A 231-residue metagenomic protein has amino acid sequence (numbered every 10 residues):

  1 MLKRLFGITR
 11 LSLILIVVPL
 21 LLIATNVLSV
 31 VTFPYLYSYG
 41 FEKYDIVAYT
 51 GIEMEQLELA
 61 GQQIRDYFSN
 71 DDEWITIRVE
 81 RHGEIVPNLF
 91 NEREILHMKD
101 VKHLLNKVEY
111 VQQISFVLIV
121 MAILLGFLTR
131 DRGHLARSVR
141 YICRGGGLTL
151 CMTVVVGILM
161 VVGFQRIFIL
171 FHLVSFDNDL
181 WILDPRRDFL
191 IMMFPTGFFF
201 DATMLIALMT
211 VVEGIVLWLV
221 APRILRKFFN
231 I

Functional and structural regions predicted by a protein language model:
M1-L36: Hydrophobic secretory-pathway targeting helix
L2-L13, F116-R166, V216-I231: Juxtamembrane interface at the cytosolic side of transmembrane helices
L28-Y49, L173: Alpha-helical transmembrane signal-anchor/signal-peptide segments
Y49-Q63, E84-L96, C143-V162: Hydrophobic alpha-helical transmembrane segments
Q62-G83, I167-L173: Alpha-helical transmembrane segments of integral membrane proteins, especially early/N-terminal helices
N70-S115, T196-A207: Individual transmembrane alpha-helix segments
V161-R186: Juxtamembrane non-transmembrane "cap" segments at the membrane-aqueous interface of multi-pass membrane proteins
D179-I231: Terminal transmembrane helical module of multi-pass membrane proteins
